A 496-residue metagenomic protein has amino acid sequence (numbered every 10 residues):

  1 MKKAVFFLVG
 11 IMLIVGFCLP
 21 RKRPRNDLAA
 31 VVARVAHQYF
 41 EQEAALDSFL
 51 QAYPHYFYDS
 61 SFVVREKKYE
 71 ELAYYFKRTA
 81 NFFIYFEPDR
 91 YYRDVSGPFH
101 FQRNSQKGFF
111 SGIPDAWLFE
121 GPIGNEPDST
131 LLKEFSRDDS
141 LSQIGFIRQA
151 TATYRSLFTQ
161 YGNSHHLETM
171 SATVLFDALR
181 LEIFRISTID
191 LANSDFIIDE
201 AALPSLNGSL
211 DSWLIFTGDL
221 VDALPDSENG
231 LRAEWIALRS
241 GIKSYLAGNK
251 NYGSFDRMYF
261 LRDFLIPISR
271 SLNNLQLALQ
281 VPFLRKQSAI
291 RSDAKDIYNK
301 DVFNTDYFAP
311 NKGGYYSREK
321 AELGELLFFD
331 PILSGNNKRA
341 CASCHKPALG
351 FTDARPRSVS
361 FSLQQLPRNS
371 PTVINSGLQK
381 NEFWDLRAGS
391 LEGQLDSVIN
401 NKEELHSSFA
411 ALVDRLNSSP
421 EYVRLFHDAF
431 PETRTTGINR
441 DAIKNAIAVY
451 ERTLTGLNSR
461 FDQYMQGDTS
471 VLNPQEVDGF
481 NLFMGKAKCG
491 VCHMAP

Functional and structural regions predicted by a protein language model:
M1-A4: Positively charged n-region of N-terminal signal peptides that target proteins for export
G10-N26, I242-K320, R415-V477, N481 (+2 more regions): Post-cleavage N-terminal segment of exported redox proteins
R23-V302: Mature extracytoplasmic or organellar-lumen-exposed domains after removal of signal/transit peptides
L72, G324-A348, V373, I447 (+2 more regions): The canonical Cys-X-X-Cys-His
Y85, N337-R339, T352-R357, D385 (+2 more regions): Short, solvent-exposed loop/turn and secondary-structure capping segments
A223, K346-R387: Gly/Gly-Pro-rich "capping" loops immediately C-terminal to redox-active cysteine motifs in periplasmic/lumenal
N299-G314, A321-N336, S343-K346, G350-L363 (+2 more regions): Sequence context of c-type cytochrome heme-c attachment sites
R355, K380-T435: Axial heme c-ligation environment in periplasmic c-type cytochrome domains
